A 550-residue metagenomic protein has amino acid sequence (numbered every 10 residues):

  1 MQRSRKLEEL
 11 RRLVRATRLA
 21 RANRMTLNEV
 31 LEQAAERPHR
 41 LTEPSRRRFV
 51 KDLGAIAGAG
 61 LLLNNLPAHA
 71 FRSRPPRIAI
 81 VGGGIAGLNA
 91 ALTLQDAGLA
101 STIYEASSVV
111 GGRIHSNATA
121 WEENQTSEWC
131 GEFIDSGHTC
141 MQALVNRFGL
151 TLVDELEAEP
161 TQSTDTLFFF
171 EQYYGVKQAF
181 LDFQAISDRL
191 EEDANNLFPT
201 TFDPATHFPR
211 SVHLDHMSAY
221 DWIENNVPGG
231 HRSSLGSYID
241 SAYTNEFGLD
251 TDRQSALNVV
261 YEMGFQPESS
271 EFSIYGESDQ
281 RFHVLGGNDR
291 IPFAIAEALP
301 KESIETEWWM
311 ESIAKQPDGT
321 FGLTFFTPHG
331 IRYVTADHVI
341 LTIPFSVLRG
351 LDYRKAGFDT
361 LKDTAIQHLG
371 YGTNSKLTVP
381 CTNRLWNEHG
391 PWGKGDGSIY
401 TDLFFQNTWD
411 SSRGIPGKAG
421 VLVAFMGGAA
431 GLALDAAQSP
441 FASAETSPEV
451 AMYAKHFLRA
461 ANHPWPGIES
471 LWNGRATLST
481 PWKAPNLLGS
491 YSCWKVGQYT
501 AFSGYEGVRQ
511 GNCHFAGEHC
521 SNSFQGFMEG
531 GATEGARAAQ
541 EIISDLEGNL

Functional and structural regions predicted by a protein language model:
M1-S45: N-terminal secretory signal peptides
K6, T500-L550: C-terminal lid/capping helical subdomain adjacent to the catalytic/cofactor pocket in oxidative enzymes
T42, R47-A70: N-terminal export signals
R72-F198, D352: N-terminal glycine-rich phosphate/pyrophosphate-binding loop and immediately adjacent elements
A120, N124-S127, G131-G137, M141 (+8 more regions): Catalytic cores of eukaryotic secretory-pathway lumenal/extracellular enzymes that build and remodel glycoconjugates
P204-S312, G319-G322, T327, T335 (+4 more regions): Active-site/ligand-binding neighborhood in enzyme catalytic cores
A336, I343-L488: C-terminal segments that line or cap access tunnels to active or ligand-binding sites in enzymes and enzyme-associated
I468-C520: A glycine-rich dinucleotide-binding beta-alpha-beta segment and adjacent secondary-structure elements that constitute
